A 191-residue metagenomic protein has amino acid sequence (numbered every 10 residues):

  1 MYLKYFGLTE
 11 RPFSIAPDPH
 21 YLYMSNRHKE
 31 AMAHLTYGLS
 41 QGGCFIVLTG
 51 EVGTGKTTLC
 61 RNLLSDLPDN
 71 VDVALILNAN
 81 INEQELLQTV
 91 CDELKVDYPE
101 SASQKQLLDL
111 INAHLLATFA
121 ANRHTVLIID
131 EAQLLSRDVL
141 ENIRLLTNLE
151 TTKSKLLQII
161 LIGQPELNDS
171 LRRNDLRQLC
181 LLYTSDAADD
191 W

Functional and structural regions predicted by a protein language model:
M1-Q41: A short, basic N-terminal segment
R11, N70-D72, Q84-E100: Conserved NTP-binding/hydrolysis module of P-loop NTPases
G43-C60: Walker A/P-loop nucleotide-binding motif
L64, L167-L182: Short regulatory helix/loop adjacent to the ATP-binding pocket of P-loop NTPases
A74-N82: A short hydrophobic beta-strand->loop->alpha-helix junction that borders the nucleotide-binding pocket of P-loop NTPases
N82-E85, D97-N142, T151-K155: Mid-core helix/loop region of P-loop NTP-binding domains shared across ATPases and GTPases
I128, Q158-Q164: Structural recognition of the conserved hydrophobic beta-strand(s) that form the central parallel beta-sheet of P-loop
D186-W191: Single conserved hydrophobic/aromatic residue that forms the stacking wall/gate of nucleotide- or nucleobase-binding
